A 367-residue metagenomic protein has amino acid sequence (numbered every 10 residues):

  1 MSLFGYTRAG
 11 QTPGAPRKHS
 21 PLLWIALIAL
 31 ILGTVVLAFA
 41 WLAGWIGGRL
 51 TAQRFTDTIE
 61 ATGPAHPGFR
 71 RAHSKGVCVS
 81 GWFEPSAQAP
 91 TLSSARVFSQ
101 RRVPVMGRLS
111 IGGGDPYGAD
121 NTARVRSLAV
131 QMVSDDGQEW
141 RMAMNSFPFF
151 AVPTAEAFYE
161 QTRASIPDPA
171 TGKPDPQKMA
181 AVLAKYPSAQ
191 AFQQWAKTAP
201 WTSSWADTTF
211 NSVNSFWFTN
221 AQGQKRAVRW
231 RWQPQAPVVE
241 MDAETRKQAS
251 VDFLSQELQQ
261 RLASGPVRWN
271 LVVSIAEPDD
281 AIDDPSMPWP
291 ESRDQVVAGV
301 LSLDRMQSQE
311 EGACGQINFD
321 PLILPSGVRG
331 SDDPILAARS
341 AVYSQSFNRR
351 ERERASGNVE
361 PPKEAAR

Functional and structural regions predicted by a protein language model:
S2-R367: Active-site-adjacent core segments of small-molecule enzymes
